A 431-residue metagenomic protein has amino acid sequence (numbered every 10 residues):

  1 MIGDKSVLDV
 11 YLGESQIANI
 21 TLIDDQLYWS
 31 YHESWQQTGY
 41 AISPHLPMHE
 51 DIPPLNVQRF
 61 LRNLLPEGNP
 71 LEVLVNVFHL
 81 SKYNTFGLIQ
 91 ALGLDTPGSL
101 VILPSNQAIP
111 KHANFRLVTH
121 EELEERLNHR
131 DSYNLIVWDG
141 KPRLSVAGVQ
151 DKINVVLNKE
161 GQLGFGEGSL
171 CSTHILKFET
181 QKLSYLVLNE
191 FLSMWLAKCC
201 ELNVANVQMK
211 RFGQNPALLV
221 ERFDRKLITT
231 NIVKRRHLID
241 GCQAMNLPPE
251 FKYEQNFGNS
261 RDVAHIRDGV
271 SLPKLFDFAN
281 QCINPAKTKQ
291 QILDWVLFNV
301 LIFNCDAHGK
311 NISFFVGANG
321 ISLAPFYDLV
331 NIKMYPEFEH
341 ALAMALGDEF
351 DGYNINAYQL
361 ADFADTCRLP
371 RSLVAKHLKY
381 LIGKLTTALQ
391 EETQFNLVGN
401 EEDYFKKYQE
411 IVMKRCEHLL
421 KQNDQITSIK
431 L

Functional and structural regions predicted by a protein language model:
M1-L431: Phosphate/dinucleotide-binding and metal-coordinating scaffold of catalytic cores in nucleotide-dependent enzymes
